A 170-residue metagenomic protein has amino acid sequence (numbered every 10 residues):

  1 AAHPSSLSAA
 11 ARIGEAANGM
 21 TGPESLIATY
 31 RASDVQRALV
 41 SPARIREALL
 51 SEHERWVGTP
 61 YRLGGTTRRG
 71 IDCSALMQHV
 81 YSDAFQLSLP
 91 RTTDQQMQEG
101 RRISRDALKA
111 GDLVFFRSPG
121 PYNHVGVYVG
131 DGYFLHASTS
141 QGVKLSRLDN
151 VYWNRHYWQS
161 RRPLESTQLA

Functional and structural regions predicted by a protein language model:
A1-P4, A9-G19, Y122, V129-A170: Aromatic- and glycine-rich peptidoglycan recognition patches
A1-T59, P163-A170: Intrinsically disordered, low-complexity, Pro/Ser/Thr/Asn/Gly/Ala-rich spacer/linker segments adjacent to signal
Q36, T59-A110: Catalytic cysteine-centered active-site loop
H53-Y61, V80-L89, S118, S138 (+1 more regions): Sec/Tat-exported extracytoplasmic proteins
L87-N150: ...with weaker cross-activation on analogous glycine-rich loops/strands in unrelated enzymes
